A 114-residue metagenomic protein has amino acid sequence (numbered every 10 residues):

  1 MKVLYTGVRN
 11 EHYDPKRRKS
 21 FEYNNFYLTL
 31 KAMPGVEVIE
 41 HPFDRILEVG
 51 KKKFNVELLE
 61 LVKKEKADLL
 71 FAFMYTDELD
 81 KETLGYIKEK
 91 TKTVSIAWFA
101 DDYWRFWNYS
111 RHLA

Functional and structural regions predicted by a protein language model:
M1-V3: Extreme N-terminal starter segment of soluble prokaryotic enzymes
Y5-R17, F21-T29, M33-A114: Extended catalytic core of nucleotide-activated donor transferases of GT-like folds
